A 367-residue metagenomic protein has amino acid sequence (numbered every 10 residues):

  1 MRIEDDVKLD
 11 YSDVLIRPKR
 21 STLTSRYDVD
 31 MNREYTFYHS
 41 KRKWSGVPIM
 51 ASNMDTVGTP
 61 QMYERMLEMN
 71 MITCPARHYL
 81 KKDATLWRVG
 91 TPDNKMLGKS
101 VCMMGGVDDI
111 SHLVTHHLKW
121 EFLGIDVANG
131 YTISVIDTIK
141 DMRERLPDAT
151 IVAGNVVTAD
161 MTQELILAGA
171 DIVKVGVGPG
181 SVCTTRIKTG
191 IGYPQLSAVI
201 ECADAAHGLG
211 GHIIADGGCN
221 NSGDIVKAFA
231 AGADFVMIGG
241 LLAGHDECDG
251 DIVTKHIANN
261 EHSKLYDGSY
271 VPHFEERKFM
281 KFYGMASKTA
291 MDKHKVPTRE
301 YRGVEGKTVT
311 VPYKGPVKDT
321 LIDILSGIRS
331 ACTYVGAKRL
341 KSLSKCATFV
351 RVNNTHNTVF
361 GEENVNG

Functional and structural regions predicted by a protein language model:
M1-H212, G240-H245, V359: Active-site entrance/lid segments in N-terminal catalytic domains of soluble metabolic enzymes
M1-Y27, A168, G190-A215, C219-G367: Alpha/beta catalytic cores of nucleotide-metabolism and tRNA/nucleoside-modifying enzymes
